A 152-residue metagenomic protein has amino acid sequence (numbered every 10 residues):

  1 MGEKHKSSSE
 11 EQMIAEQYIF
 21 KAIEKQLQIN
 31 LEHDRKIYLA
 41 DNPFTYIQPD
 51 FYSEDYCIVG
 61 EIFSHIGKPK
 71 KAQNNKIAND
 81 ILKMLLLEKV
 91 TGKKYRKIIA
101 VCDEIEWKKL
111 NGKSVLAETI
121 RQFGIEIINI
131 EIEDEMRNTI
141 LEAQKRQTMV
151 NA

Functional and structural regions predicted by a protein language model:
M1-L39: Acidic-basic catalytic patches of nuclease active cores, encompassing PD-(D/E)XK and other metal-cofactor nuclease
R35-I37, I99-E104, I130-E133: Acidic carboxylate-rich catalytic motifs and surrounding loops in phosphoryl-/glycosyl-chemistry enzymes
Y38, I66, D134-M136: Residue-level detector of flexible, active-site-proximal loop/helix-junction positions within diverse enzyme catalytic
Y38-F44, E104-K109: Acidic-and-aromatic substrate-binding clefts and catalytic sites of carbohydrate-active enzymes
F44-I47, L82: Alpha-helical scaffolding within the catalytic cores of extracellular/periplasmic polymer-degrading hydrolases
I47-I62: Active-site beta-strand-loop-beta-strand hairpin of nuclease catalytic cores that positions key catalytic residues
F63-I120: Catalytic cores of nucleic-acid endonucleases
L82-L85, L110-A152: Non-catalytic C-terminal interaction segments of nucleic acid-processing enzymes
